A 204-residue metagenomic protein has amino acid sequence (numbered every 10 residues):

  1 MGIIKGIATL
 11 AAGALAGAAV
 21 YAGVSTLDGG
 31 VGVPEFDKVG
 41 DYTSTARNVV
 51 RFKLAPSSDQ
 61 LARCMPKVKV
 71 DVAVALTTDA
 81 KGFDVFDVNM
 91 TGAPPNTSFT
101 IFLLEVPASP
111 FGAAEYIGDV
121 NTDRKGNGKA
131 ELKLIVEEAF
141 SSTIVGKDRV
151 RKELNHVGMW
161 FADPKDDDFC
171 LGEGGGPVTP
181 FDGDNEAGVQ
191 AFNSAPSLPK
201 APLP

Functional and structural regions predicted by a protein language model:
G2-G23: Secretory targeting and sorting signals
A22-P204: N-terminal leader/targeting pre-sequences
